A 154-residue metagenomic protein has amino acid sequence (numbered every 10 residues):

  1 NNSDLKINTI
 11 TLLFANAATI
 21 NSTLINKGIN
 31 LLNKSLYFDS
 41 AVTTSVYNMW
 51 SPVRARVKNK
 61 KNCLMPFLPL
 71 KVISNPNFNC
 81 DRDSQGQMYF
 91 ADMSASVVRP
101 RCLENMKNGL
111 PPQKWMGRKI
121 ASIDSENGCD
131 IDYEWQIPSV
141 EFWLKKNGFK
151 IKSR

Functional and structural regions predicted by a protein language model:
N1-D4, D83: Proteins with a high burden of low-complexity, intrinsically disordered sequence enriched in S/T/G/P/A and R, requiring
N1-N2, K34-Y37, K146: Secondary-structure boundary motif
S3-T11: Short acidic donor-binding loop at the edge of a beta-strand
T9, A18-G109, A121-I123: Conserved core of the sugar-phosphate nucleotidyltransferase
L13-A15: Active-site acidic Asp-centered loop
Q87-R154: Conserved alpha/beta core of the MobA/IspD/sugar-nucleotide pyrophosphorylase nucleotidyltransferase superfamily
